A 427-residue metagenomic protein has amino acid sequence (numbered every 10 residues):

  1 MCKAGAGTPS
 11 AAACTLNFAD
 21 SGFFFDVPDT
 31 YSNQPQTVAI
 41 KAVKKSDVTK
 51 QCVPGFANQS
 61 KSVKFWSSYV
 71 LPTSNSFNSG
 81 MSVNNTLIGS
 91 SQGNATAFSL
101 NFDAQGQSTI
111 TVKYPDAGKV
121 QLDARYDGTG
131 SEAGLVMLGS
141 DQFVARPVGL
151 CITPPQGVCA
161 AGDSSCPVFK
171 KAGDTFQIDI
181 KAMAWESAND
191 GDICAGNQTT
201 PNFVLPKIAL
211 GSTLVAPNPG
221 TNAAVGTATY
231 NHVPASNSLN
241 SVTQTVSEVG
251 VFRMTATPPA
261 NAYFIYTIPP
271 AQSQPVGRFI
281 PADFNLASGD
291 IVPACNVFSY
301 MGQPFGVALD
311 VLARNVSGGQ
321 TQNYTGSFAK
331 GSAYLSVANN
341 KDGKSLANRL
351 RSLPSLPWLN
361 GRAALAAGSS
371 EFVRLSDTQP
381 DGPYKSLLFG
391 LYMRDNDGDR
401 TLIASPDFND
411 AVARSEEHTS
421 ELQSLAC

Functional and structural regions predicted by a protein language model:
M1-S420: Core sequence-specific DNA-binding domains of diverse transcription factors
E421-C427: Positively charged, low-complexity/disordered segments
